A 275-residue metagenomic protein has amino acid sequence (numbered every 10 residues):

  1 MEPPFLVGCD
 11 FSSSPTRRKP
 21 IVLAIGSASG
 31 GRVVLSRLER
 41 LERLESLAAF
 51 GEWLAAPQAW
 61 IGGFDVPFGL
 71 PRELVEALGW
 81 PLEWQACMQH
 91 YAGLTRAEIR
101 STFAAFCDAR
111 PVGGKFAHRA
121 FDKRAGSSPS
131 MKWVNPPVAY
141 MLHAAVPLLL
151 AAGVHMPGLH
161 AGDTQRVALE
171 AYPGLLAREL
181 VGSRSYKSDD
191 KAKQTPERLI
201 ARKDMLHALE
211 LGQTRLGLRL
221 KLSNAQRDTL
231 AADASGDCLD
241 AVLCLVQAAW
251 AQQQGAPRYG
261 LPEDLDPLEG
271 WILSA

Functional and structural regions predicted by a protein language model:
E2-V7, F11-A275: RNase H-like (RuvC/DEDD) metal-dependent nuclease/polynucleotide-processing core
